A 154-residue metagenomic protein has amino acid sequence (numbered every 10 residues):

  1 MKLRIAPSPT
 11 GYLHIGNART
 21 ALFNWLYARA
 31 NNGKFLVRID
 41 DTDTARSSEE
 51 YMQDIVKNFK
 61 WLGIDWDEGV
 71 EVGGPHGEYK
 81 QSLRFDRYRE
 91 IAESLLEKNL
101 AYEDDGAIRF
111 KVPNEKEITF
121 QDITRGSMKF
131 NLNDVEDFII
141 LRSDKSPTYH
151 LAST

Functional and structural regions predicted by a protein language model:
M1-A107, D137: N-terminal Rossmann-like or analogous alpha/beta NTP/dinucleotide-binding catalytic cores that position adenine
Q81, S94-T154: Active-site cores that bind ATP or allylic diphosphates and position pyrophosphate for catalysis
